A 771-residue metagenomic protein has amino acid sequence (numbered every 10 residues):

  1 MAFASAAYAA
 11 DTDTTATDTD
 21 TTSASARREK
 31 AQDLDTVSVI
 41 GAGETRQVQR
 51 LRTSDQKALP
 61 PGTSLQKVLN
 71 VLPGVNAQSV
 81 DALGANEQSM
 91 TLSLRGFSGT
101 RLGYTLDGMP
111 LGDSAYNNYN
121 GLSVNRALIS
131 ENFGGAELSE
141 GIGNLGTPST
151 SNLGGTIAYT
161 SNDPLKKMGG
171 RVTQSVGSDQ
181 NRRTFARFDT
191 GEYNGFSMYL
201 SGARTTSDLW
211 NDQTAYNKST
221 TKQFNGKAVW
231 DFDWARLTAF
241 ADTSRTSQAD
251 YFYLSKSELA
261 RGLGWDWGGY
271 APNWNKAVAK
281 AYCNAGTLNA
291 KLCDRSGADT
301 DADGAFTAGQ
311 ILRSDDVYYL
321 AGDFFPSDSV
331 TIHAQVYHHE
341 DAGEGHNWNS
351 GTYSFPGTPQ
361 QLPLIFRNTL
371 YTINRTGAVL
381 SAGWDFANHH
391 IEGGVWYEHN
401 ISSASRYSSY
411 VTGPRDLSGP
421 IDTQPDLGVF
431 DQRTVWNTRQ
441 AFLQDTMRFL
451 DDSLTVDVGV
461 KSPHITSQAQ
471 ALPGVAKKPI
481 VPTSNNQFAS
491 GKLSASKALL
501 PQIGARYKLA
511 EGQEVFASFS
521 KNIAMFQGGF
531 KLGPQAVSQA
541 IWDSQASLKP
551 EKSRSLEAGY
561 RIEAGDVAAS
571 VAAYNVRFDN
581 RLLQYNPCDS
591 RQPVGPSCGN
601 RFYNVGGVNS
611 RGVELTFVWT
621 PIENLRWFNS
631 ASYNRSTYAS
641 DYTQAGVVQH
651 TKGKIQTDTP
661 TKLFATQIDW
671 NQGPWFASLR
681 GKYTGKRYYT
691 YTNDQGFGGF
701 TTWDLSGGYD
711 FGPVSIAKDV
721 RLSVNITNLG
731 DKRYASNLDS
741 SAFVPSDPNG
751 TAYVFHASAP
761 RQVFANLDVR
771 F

Functional and structural regions predicted by a protein language model:
T19, A26-Q66, T91: N-terminal periplasmic "start-of-domain" segments of outer-membrane beta-barrel proteins
Q66-P110, N125-A127: Extracytoplasmic beta-strand/coil segments of soluble accessory domains associated with Gram-negative outer-membrane
R126-R171: A beta-strand signature from Gram-negative outer-membrane beta-barrel systems, especially the internal plug domain
G169-R171, S175-T206, N211-A285, Q310 (+4 more regions): Transmembrane beta-barrel wall of Gram-negative outer-membrane proteins
A321-Y337, D341-N349, K508, E514-S520 (+5 more regions): Membrane-embedded beta-barrel scaffold of Gram-negative outer-membrane proteins
I373, N388, W396-E398, V429-F578 (+2 more regions): Structural signature of Gram-negative outer-membrane beta-barrels, strongest in the C-terminal barrel of TonB-dependent
N388, F449-V456, A568, N575-D579 (+5 more regions): Gram-negative outer-membrane beta-barrel transporters
I503-R506, A517, P550, R554-L556 (+3 more regions): Conserved C-terminal beta-signal and adjacent last beta-strands/turns of outer-membrane beta-barrel proteins
